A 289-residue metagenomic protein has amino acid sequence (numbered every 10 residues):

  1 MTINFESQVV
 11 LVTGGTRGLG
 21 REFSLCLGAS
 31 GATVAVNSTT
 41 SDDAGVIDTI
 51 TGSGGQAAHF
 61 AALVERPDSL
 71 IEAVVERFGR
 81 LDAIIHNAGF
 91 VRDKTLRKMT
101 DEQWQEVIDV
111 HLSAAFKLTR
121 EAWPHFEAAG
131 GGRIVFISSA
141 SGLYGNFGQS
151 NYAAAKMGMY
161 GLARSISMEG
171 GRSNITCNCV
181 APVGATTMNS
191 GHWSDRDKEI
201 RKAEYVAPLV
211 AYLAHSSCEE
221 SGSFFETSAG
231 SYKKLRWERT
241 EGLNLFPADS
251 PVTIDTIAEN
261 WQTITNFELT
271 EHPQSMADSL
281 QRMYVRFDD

Functional and structural regions predicted by a protein language model:
T16-R17: Conserved glycine-rich cofactor-binding loop
S30-G45: Conserved glycine-rich Rossmann-like NAD(P)H-binding loop of the short-chain dehydrogenase/reductase
T51, A58-A61, E65-G79, E127: Conserved amphipathic alpha-helix within the SDR
T95-L96, Q103-I108: Substrate-binding pocket helix/loop in short-chain dehydrogenase/reductase
T119, A155, A163: Active-site helix of classical SDR
S139: Residue(s) in the substrate-gating loop at a strand-loop-helix junction that position the organic substrate next
D197-D288: C-terminal helical subdomain
